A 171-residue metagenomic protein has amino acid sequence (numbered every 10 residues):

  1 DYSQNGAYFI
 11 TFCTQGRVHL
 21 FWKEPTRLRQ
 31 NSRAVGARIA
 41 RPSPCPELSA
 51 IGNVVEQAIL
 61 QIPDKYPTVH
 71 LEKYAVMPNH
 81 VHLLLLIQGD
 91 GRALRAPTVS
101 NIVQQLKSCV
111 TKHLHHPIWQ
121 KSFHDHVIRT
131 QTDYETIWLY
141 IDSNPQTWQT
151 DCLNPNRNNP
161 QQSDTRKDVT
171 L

Functional and structural regions predicted by a protein language model:
D1-L171: Short catalytic/metal-binding and nucleic-acid-binding patches
